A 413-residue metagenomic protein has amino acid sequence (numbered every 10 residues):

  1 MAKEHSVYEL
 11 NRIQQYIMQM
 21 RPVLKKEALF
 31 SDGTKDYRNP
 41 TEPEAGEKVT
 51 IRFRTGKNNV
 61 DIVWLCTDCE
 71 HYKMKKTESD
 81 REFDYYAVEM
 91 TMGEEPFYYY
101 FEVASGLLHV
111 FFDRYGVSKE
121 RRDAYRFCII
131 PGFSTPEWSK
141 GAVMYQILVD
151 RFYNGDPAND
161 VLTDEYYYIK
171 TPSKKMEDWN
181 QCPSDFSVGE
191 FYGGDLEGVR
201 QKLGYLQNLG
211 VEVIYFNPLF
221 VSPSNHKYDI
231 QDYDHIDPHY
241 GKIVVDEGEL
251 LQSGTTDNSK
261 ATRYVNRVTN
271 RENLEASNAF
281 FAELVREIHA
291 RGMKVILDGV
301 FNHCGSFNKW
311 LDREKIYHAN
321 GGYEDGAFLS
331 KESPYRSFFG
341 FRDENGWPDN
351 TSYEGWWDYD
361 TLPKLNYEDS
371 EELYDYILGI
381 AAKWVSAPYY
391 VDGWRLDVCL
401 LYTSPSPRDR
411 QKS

Functional and structural regions predicted by a protein language model:
A2-K140, Y145-Q146: Glycan-association/targeting regions that enable binding to alpha-glucans and other polysaccharides
V60-I62, F97, V110, N154-D156 (+3 more regions): Intrinsically disordered, low-complexity acidic/polar segments
A142, V149-E212, P218-P388: Substrate-binding/active-site clefts of carbohydrate-active enzymes
S370, C399-L401: Short beta->alpha junction loops/turns
V385-D392, L400: Alpha/beta-hydrolase fold catalytic core
Y402-Q411: Conserved small/polar residues in nucleotide/adenosyl-binding loops
